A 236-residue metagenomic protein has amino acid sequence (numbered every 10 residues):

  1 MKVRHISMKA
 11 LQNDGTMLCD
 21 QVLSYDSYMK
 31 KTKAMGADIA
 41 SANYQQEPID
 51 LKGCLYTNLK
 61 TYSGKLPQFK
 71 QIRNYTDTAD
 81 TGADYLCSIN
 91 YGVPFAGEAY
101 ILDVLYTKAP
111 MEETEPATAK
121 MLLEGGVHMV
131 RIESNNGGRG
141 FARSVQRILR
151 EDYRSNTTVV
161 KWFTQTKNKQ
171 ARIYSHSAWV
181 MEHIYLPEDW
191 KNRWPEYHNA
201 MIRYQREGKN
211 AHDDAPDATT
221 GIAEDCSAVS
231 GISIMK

Functional and structural regions predicted by a protein language model:
M1, G92-G97, V180-E182: Short acidic-glycine loop/turn motifs at beta-strand connectors
M1-D14: ASCE P-loop NTPase helicase motor core
I6-K9, T107, F163: Hydrophobic residues at beta-strand termini and immediately following loops that shape nucleotide-binding pockets
D14-T76: ATPase catalytic-site recognition across NTP-hydrolyzing enzymes
D38, A42-E47, G82, I89 (+1 more regions): C-terminal nuclease/phosphodiesterase catalytic domains that cleave nucleic-acid phosphodiester bonds
L66-V93, A218: Gly/Thr-rich phosphate-binding beta-strand-loop-beta motif of the actin/hexokinase/Hsp70
T78-D80, Y106, N136: Short, glycine/acidic-enriched loop or turn micro-motifs at the edges of active sites
N90-I132: Nucleic-acid-processing active sites and adjacent nucleic-acid-binding tracks, predominantly divalent metal-dependent
